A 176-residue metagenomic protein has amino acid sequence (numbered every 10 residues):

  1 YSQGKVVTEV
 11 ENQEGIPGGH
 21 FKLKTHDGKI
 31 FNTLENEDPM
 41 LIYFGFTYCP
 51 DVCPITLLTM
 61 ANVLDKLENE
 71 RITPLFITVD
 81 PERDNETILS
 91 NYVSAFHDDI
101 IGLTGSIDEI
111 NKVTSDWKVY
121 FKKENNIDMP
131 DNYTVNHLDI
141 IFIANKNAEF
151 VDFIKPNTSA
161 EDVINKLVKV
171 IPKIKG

Functional and structural regions predicted by a protein language model:
Y1-K22, V170-G176: N-terminal targeting signals for export/organelle localization
G18-G19, M40, L138-D139: Short loop/turn microsegments at loop-to-beta-strand junctions
K22-H26, I143: Hydrophobic beta-strand positions
N32-M60: Short active-site neighborhood of thiol/selenol oxidoreductases, capturing the structured segment around
L57-V113: Structural microenvironment flanking redox-active thiols in thiol-disulfide oxidoreductases
L64-E68, F96, T114-F121, L167 (+1 more regions): Sec/Tat-exported extracytoplasmic proteins
E109-K166: Thiol/disulfide oxidoreductase modules built on the thioredoxin-like
